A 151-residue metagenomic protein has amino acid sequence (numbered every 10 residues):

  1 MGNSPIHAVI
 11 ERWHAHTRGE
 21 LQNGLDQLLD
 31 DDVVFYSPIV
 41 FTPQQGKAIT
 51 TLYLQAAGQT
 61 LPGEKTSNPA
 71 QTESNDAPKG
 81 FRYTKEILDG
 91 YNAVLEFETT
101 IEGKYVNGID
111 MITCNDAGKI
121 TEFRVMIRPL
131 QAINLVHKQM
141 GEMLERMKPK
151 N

Functional and structural regions predicted by a protein language model:
M1-N151: C-terminal and inter-domain tail/linker signature
